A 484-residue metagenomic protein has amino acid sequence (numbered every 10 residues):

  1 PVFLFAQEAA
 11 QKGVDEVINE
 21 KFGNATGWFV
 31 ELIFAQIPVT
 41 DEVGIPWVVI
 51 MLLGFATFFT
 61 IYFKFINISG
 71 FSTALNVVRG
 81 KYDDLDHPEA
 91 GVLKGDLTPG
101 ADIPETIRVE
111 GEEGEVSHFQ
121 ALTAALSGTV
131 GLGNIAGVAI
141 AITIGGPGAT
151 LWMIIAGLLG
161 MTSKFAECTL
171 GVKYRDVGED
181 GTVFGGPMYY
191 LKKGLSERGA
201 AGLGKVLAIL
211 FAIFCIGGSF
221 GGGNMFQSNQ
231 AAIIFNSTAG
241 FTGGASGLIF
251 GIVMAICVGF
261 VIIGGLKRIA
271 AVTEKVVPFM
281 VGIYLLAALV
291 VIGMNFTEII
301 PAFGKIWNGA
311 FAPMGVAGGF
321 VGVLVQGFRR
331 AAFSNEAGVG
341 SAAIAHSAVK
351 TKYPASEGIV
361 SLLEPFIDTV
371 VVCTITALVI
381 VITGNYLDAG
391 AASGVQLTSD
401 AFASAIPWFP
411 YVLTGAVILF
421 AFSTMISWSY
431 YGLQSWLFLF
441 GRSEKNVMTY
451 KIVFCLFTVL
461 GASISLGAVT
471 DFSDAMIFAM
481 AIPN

Functional and structural regions predicted by a protein language model:
P1-G128, T143-A149, G160: N-terminal alpha-helical transmembrane segments of multi-pass membrane transport and channel/translocase proteins
E8, K12, E167-D180, A287-K305 (+4 more regions): Extracellular/periplasmic helix-exit of transmembrane alpha-helices
D41-G70, T143-T182, D368-I375, D474-P483: Extracellular loop-to-transmembrane helix junctions
L52, F59, F63-N76, L207 (+8 more regions): Membrane-interface loop-to-helix entry segments
F59-T60, L126-S127, A156-G181, K192-N229 (+2 more regions): Helix-loop-helix module between adjacent transmembrane segments
I66-H118, I140-I142, G146-T150, T162-G202 (+2 more regions): Flexible loop linkers connecting adjacent transmembrane helices in multi-pass alpha-helical membrane transporters
G91-I142, L170-K173, E179-L195, I216 (+2 more regions): Alpha-helical membrane segments and immediately flanking helix-loop junctions that form or couple to the substrate/ion
V258-E274, F279-S347, T351-K352, E364 (+1 more regions): Membrane-embedded translocation segments of transport machinery
